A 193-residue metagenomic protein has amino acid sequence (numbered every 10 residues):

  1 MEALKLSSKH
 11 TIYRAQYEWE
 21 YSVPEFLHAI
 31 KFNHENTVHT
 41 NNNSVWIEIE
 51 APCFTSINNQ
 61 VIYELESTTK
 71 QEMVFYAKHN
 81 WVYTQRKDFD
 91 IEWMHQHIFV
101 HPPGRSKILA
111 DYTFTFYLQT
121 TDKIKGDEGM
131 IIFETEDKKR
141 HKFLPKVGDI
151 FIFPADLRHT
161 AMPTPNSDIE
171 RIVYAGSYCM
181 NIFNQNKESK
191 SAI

Functional and structural regions predicted by a protein language model:
M1-V74, K78-N80, D88-I91: Non-heme Fe(II)/2-oxoglutarate
M73-M162, I169-S189: Catalytic core of non-heme Fe(II) oxygenases with the double-stranded beta-helix
